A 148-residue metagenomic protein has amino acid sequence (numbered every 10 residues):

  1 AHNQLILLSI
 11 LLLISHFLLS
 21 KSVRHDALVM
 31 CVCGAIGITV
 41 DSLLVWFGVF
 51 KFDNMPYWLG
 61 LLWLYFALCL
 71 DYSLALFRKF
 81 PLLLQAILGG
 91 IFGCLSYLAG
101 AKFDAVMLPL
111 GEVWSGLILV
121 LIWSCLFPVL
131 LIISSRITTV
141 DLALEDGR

Functional and structural regions predicted by a protein language model:
A1-R148: Aromatic-rich, lipid-facing transmembrane alpha helices and their immediate juxtamembrane interface loops in integral
